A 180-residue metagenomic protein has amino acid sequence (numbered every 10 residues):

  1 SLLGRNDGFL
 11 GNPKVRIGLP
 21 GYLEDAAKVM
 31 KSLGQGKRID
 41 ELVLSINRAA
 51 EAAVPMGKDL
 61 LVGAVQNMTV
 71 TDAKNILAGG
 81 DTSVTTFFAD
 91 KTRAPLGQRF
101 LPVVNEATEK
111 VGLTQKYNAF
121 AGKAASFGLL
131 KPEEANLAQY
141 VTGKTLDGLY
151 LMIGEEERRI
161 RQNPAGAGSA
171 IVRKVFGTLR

Functional and structural regions predicted by a protein language model:
S1-G4, E109, G154-R158: Generic secondary-structure signature for well-ordered alpha-helical cores
S1-S45: N-terminal Sec/ER secretory leader and immediately downstream segment of secreted/extracellular precursors
L2-R5, V29, N67, T71 (+2 more regions): Conserved, well-folded catalytic cores of nucleic-acid-processing and energy-transducing macromolecular machines
N12-K14, T71, K144-D147, E155: Extracytoplasmic
K14-G18, I76, I171-R173: Soluble periplasmic/extracytoplasmic beta-strand elements of cell-envelope proteins
S32-A107: Mid-length scaffold segments of soluble, non-membrane domains
V103-K144: An amphipathic alpha-helical core segment
T145-R180: A cross-kingdom marker for long, charged
